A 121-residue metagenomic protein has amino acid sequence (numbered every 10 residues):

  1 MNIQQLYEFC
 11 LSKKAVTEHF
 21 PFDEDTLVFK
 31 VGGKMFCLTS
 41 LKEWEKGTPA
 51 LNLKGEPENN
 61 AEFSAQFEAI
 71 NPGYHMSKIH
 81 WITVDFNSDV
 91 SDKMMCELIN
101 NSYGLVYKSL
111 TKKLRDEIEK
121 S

Functional and structural regions predicted by a protein language model:
M1-S121: Charge-dense, helix-prone N-terminal extensions
